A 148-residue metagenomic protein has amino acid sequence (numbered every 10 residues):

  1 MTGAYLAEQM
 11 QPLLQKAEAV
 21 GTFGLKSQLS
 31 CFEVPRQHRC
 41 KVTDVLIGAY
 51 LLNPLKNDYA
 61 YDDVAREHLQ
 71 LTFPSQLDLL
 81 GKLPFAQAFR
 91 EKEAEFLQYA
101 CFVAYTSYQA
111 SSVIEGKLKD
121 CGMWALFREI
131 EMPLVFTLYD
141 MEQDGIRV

Functional and structural regions predicted by a protein language model:
M1-H68: Conserved RNase H-like, two-metal-ion catalytic cores of nucleic-acid enzymes
E33-V34, R39, E67, P74 (+1 more regions): Mixed-charge, glycine-rich, non-catalytic linkers/tails in nucleic-acid processing enzymes
